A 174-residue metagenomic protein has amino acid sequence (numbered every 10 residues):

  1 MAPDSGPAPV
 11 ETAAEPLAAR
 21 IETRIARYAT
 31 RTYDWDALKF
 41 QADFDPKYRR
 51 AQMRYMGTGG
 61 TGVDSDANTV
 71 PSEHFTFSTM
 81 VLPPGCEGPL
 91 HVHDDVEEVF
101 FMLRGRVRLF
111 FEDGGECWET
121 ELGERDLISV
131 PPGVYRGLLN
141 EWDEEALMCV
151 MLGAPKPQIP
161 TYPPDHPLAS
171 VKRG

Functional and structural regions predicted by a protein language model:
M1-H74, H166, R173-G174: A short, N-terminal "cap"/entry segment at the start of jelly-roll beta-barrel domains of the cupin/DSBH fold
T58-D66, T76-D94: Conserved short histidine dyad/triad with adjacent acidic residue
E87-P89, R108, L127-I128, P132-G137: Histidine-centered metal-chelating micro-motifs
D95-R108, D113: Glycine- and acidic-residue-biased ligand/ion/polar-headgroup-sensing regions
V99-F101, S129, E144-Y162: A short hydrophobic beta-strand segment most commonly corresponding to one strand of the jelly-roll/cupin
D113-P132: Short acidic-glycine-tyrosine-enriched beta hairpin
L139-W142: Asparagine-centered strand-capping/turn motif at beta-strand->loop junctions
K156-G174: Intrinsically disordered, low-complexity, charge-dense segments enriched in Lys/Arg and Glu/Asp interspersed
